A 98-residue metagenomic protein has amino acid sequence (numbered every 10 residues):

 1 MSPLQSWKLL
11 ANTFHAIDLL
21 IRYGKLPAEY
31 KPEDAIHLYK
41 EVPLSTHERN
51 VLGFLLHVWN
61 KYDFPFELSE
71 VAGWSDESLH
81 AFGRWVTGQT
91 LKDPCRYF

Functional and structural regions predicted by a protein language model:
M1-L56, N60-F98: Extended, charge-biased low-complexity segments that typically form long amphipathic alpha-helices/coiled-coils
